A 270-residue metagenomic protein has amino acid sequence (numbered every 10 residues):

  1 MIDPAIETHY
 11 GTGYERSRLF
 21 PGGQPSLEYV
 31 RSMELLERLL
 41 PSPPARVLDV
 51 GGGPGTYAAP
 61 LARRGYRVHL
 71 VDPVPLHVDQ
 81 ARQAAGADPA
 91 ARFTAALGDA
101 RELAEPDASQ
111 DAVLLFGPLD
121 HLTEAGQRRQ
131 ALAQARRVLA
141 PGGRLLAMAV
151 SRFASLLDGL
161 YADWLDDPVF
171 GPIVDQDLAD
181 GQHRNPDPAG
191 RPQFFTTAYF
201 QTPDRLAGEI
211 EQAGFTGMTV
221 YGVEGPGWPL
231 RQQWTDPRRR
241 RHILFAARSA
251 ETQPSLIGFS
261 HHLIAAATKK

Functional and structural regions predicted by a protein language model:
M1-P43, T56, P60, Q80: Conserved class I S-adenosyl-L-methionine
L48, T56-E102: Class I SAM-dependent methyltransferase SAM/SAH-binding core
R101-V113: A short acidic, Gly/Pro-enriched loop at the edge of an enzyme's catalytic core that lines a small-molecule cofactor
A112-G126: A short SAM/SAH-binding and catalytic strip from SAM-dependent methyltransferases
R129-P141: A short glycine-rich, Lys/Arg-flanked "PGG" loop and its adjoining helix->strand segment in the class I
R144-L178: Conserved class I S-adenosyl-L-methionine
T197-G214: Short alpha-helix
E209, A213-K270: C-terminal lobe and adjacent flexible extensions of AdoMet/dcAdoMet transferase-like proteins
